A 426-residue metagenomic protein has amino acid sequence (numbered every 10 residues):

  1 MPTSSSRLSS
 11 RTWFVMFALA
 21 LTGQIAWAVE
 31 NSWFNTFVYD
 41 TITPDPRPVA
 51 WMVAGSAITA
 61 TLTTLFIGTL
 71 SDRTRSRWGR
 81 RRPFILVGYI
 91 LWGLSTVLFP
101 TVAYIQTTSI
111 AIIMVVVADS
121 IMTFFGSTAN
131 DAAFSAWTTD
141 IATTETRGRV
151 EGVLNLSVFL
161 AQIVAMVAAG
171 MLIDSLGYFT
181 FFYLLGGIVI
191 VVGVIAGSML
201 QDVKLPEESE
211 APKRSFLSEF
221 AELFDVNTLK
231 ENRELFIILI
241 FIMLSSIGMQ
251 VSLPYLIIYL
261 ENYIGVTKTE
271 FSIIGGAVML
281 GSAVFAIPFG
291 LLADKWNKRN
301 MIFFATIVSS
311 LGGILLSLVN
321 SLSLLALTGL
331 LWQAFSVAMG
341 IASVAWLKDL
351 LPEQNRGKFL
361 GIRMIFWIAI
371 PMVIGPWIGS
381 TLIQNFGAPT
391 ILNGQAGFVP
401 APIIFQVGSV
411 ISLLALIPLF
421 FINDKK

Functional and structural regions predicted by a protein language model:
M1-S9, K204-L239: Juxtamembrane intracellular "pre-TM" segments in multi-pass secondary transporters
L21, S95-A129, M243, L324-M339: Hydrophobic core of transmembrane alpha-helices in multi-pass small-molecule transporters, especially MFS/SLC-type
S32-P48, P254-F271: Short amphipathic helix-loop junctions that connect adjacent transmembrane helices in Major Facilitator Superfamily/SLC
T59-T61, G148-I173, M364-P376: Glycine-rich segments within core transmembrane alpha-helices of 12-TM secondary carriers
T63-W78, I173, V284-N297, I383: Helix-to-loop junctions at the C-terminal end of transmembrane segments in multipass secondary transporters
R80-R82, M171-G187, I383-I411: A membrane-interface helix-boundary motif in multi-pass transporters
R81-L98, N300-L315: Structural signature of the two symmetry-related core transmembrane helices
F99-Y104, V191-Q201, I403-K426: Multi-pass alpha-helical transporter architecture, strongest for 12-TM Major Facilitator/SLC carriers used
